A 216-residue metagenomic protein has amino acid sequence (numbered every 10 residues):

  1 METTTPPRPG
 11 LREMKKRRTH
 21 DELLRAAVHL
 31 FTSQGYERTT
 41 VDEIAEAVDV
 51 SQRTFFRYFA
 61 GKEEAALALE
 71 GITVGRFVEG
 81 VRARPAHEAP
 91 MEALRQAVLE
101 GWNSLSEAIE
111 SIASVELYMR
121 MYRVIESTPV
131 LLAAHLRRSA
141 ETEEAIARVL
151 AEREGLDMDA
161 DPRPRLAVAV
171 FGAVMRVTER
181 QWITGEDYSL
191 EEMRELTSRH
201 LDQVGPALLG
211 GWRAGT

Functional and structural regions predicted by a protein language model:
M1-Q34, R38-V50, L67: Basic, helix-initiating cap at the start of DNA-binding domains
M1-T4, R148, E152, R180-T216: C-terminal peripheral helix-coil segments that are non-catalytic and often amphipathic
T19, T73, V98, R138-T142 (+2 more regions): Hydrophobic/aromatic residues within well-ordered alpha-helical segments
L23, G61-A66, R76-F77: Short amphipathic alpha-helical segment with a characteristic S/N-K-E followed by hydrophobic residues
S51-F59: Short hydrophobic/aromatic patch on the recognition helix
A68, G75-M121: Hydrophobic alpha-helical connector segments
T128, A140-A167: Hydrophobic alpha-helical bundle segments that form small-molecule/ligand-binding pockets
L136, L156-L201: Hydrophobic/aromatic-rich alpha-helical bundle segments in the mid-to-C-terminal region
